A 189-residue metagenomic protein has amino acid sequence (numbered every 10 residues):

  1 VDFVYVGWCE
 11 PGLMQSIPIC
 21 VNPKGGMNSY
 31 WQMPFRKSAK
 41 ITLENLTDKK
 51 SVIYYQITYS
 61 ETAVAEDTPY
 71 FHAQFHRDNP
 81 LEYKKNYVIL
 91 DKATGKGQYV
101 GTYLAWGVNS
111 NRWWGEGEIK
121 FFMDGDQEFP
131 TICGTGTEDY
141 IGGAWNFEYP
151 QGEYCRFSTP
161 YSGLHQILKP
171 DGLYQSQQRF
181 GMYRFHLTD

Functional and structural regions predicted by a protein language model:
V1-D189: Beta-strand-centric surfaces of beta-sandwich/beta-rich domains
